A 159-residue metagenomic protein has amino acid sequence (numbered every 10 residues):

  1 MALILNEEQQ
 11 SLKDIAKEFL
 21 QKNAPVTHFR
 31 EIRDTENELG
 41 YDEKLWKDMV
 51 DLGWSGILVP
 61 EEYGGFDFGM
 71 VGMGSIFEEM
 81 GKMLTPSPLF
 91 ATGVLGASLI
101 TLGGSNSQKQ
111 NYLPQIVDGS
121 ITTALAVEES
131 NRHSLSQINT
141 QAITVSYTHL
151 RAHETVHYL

Functional and structural regions predicted by a protein language model:
M1-F90, N111, Q115: Amphipathic, small/basic residue-rich leader segments at the start of a protein or domain
F19-N23, T123-A124, Y158: Short alpha-helical functional segments enriched in proximate histidine and acidic residues
G40-D42, T101, H133-Q137: Short, solvent-exposed polar/charged micro-motifs at secondary-structure junctions
F66, S107-R151: Glycine-rich, Trp-frequent "lid" loop and neighboring beta-strands that shape and gate the flavin cofactor pocket
E79-K82, L99-L102, Y158: Active-site catalytic microenvironments for nucleophilic, acid-base chemistry
T85-S107: N-terminal glycine-rich flavin-associated loop
H149-A152, V156-L159: Single conserved hydrophobic/aromatic residue that forms the stacking wall/gate of nucleotide- or nucleobase-binding
